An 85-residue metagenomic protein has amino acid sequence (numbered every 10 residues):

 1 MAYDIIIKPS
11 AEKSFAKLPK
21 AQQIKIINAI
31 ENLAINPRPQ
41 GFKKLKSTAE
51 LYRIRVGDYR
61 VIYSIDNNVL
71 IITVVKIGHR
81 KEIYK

Functional and structural regions predicted by a protein language model:
M1-R53, D66-I71, E82-K85: Basic, Lys/Arg-enriched alpha-helical interface segments
K76-E82: Short beta-strand-loop-alpha-helix junction that forms the active-site gateway of nucleic-acid-processing nucleases
